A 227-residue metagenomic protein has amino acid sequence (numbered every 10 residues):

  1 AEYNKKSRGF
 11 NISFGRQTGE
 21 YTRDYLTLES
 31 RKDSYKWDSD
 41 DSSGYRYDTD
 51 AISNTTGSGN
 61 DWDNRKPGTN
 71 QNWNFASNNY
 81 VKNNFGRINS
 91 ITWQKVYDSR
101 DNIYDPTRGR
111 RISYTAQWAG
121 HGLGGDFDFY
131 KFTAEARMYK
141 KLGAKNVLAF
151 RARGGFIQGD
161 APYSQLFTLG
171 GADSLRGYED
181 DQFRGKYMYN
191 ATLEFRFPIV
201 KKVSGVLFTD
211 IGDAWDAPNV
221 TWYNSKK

Functional and structural regions predicted by a protein language model:
A1-W93, L169, D173, Q182-K186: Gram-negative/organellar outer-membrane beta-barrel architecture
S13-Q17, T27, Q94-D98, R137-Y139 (+1 more regions): Transmembrane beta-barrel domains of outer membrane proteins
Y25, I103-D105, G124: Short helix/loop capping segments that flank catalytic or ligand/cofactor-binding pockets
L28-S30, Y97-S99, A116-G120: Short, structured patches in soluble enzyme cores that scaffold and shape functional sites
S39, T56-G59, R100-G109, D160-Y163: Outer-membrane beta-barrel translocator/pore domains, especially the C-terminal barrels of Gram-negative outer-membrane
N78-N79, S99, R176-G177: Short structured motifs
S90, R108-K227: C-terminal transmembrane beta-barrel domains of outer membrane proteins
